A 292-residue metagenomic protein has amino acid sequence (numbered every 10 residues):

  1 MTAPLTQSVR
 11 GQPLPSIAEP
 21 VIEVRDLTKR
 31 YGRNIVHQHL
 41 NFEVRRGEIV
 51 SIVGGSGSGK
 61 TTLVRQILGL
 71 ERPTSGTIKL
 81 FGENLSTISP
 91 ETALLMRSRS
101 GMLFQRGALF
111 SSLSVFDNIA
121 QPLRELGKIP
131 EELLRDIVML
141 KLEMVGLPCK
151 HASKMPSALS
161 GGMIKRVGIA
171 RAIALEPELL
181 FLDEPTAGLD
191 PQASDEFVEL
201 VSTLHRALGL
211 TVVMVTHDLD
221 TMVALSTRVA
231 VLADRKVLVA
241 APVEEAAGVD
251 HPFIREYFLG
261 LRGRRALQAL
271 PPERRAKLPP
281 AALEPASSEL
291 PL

Functional and structural regions predicted by a protein language model:
V53-G55: The feature captures the beta-strand-to-loop junction immediately N-terminal to the Walker
L68: Helix-to-loop junction immediately C-terminal to a conserved catalytic motif
N84, E132-K150: Conserved ABC ATPase "signature" region
M155-L159, M163: Conserved ABC ATPase signature
E176: Conserved catalytic motifs of ABC-family nucleotide-binding domains
L180-D183: Catalytic Walker B motif of ABC-type/P-loop ATPase nucleotide-binding domains
